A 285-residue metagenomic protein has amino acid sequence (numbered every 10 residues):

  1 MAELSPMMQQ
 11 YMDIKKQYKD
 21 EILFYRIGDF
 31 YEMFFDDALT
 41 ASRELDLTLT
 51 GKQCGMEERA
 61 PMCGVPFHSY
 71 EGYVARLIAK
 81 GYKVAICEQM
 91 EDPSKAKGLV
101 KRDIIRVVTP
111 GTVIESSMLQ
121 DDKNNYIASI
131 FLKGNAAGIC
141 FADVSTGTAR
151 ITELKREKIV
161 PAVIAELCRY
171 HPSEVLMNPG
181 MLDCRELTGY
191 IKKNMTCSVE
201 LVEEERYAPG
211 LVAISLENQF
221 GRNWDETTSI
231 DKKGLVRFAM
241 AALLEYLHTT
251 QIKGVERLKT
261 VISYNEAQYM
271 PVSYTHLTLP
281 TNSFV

Functional and structural regions predicted by a protein language model:
M1-L277: Charged catalytic and DNA/RNA-contacting regions of genome-maintenance and nucleic-acid-processing enzymes
H276-V285: Single conserved hydrophobic/aromatic residue that forms the stacking wall/gate of nucleotide- or nucleobase-binding
